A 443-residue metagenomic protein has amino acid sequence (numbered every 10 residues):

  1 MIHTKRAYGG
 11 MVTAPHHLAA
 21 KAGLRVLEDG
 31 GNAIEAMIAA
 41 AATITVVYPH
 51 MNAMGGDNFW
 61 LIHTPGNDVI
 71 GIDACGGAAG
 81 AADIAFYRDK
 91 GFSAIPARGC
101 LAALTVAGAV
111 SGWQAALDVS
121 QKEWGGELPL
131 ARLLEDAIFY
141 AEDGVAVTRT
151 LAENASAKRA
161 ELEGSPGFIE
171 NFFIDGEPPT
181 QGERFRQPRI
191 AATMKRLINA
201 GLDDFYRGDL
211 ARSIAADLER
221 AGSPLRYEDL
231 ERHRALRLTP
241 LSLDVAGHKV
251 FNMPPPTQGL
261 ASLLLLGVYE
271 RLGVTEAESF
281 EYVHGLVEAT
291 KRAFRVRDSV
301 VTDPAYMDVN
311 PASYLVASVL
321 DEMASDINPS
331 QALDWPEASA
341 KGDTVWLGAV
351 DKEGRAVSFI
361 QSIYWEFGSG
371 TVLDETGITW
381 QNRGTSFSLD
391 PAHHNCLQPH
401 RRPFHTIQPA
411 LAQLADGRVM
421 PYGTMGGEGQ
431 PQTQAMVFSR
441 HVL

Functional and structural regions predicted by a protein language model:
M1-R25, A33-G201, F205-R207, A211-T257 (+2 more regions): Noncatalytic scaffold domains of N-terminal-nucleophile
V46-G71, P224-R226, R355-M420, M436: Active-site rim segments in enzyme catalytic domains, especially the processed small/beta chain of N-terminal
G77, Y364-E366, G427: A short acidic/small-residue loop/turn micro-motif
I190, L238-E270, E353-R355, Q361-T376 (+1 more regions): His/Glu-based metal-binding/catalytic segments typifying zinc-dependent metallopeptidases
I190, Q434-V437: Feature for intrinsically disordered/low-complexity regulatory segments and propeptides
R237, K341-T344, H405-I407: Short, small/polar residue-rich loop motifs at catalytic or cofactor-binding pockets
N252-T257, A412-G429, H441: Extended C-terminal regions of large enzymes
V274-I363, T376, R383: Internal maturation/activation junctions in enzymes
